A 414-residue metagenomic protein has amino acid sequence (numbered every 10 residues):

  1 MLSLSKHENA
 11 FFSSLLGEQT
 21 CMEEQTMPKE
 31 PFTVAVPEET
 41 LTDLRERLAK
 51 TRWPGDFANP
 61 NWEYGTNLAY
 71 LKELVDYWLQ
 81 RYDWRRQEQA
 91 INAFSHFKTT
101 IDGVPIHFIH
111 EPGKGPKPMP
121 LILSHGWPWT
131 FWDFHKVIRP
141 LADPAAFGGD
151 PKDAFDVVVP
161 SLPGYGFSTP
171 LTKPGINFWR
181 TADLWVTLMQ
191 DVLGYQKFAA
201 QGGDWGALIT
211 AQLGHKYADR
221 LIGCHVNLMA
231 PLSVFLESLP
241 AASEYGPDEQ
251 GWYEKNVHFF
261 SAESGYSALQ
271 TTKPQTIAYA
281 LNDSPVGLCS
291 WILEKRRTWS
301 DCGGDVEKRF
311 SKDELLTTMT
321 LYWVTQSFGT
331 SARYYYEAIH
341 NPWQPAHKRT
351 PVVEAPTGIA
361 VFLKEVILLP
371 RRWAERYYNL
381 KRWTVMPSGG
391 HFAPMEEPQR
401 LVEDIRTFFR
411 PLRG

Functional and structural regions predicted by a protein language model:
T40-G113, K117, E314, W323-Q326 (+1 more regions): Non-catalytic accessory segments flanking enzyme active sites
W84-R86, G149, V158, L162-I176 (+1 more regions): Glycine-rich "HGGG/HGxG" loop immediately N-terminal to the catalytic nucleophile of the alpha/beta-hydrolase
P118-G126: Short beta-strand element of the alpha/beta-hydrolase
W127-R139: The serine-hydrolase catalytic nucleophile loop
P140, P144-A146, V192-E244: Conserved hydrolase catalytic core segment
W179-F198: Conserved acidic catalytic loop of the alpha/beta-hydrolase fold
Q270-G414: C-terminal subdomain of alpha/beta-hydrolase-fold enzymes, centered on the catalytic histidine and its supporting
